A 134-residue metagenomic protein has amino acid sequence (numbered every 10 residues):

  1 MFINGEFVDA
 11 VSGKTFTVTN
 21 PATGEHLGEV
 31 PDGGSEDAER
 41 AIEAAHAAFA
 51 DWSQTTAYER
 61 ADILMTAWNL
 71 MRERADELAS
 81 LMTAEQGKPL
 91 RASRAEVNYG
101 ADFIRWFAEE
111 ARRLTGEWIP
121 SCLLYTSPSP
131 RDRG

Functional and structural regions predicted by a protein language model:
M1-T23: Hydrophobic face of amphipathic alpha-helices that form TPR/SEL1-like repeat modules and related alpha-solenoid
N4, S12, Q86, T115 (+1 more regions): Short glycine-rich loop/turn motifs that provide flexible caps or phosphate-binding loops at active sites
V8, F16, P31, L90 (+3 more regions): Short, flexible micro-motifs
G13-F16, G34-S35, T126: A short, sequence-level motif marking secondary-structure junctions
E25-L114: Glycine-rich loop-to-alpha-helix module at the N-terminal edge of alpha/beta enzyme cores
A61, D132-G134: Hydrophobic alpha-helical segments, especially transmembrane helices and their immediate juxtamembrane helical caps
E117-L124: Short gly/ser/thr-rich secondary-structure transition/capping motifs
Y125-D132: Conserved small/polar residues in nucleotide/adenosyl-binding loops
